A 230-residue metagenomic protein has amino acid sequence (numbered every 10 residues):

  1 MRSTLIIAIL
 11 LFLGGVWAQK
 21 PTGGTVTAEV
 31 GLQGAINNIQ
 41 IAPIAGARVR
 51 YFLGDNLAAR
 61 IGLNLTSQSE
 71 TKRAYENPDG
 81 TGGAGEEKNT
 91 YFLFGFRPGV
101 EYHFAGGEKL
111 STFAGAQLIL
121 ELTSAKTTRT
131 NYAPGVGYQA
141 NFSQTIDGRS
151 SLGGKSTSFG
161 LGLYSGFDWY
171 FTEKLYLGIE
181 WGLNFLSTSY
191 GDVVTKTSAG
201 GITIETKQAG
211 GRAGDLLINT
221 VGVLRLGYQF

Functional and structural regions predicted by a protein language model:
T4-G14: Sec-dependent N-terminal signal peptides
W17-R73, A213-F230: Short glycine/proline- and aromatic-enriched beta-strand/turn motifs that initiate or cap beta-hairpins
V30-L32, A47-Y51, L65, F96-Y102 (+4 more regions): Residues on the lipid-exposed face of transmembrane beta-strands in outer-membrane beta-barrel proteins
Q33-N37, L63-G95, E121-S158, S187-V221: Extracellular/periplasm-exposed beta-strand and loop segments of Gram-negative cell-envelope proteins, dominated by
N56-A59, E108-L110, L175-L177: Repeated loop/turn-to-beta-strand initiation elements of outer-membrane beta-barrel proteins
T90-F92, P98-T112, A116, E121-A125: Helix-adjacent hinge/juxtasegments
K174-I179, D192-V194: Short conserved catalytic/interaction loops centered on acidic-Pro-aromatic/His motifs
